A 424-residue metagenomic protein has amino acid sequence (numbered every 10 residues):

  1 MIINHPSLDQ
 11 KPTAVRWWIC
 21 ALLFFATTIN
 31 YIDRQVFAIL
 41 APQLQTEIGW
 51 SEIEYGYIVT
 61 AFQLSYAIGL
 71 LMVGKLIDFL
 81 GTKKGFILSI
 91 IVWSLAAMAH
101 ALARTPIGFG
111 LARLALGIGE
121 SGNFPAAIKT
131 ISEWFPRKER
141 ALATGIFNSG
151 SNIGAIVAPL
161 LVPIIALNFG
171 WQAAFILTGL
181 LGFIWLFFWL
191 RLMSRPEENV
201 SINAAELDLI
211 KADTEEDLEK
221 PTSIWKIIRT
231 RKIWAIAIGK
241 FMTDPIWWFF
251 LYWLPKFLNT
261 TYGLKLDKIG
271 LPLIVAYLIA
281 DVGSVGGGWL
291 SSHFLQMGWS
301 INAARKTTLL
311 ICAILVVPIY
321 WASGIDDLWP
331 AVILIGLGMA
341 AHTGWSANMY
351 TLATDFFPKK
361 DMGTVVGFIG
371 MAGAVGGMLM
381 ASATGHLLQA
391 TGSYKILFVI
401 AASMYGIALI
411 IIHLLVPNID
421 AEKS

Functional and structural regions predicted by a protein language model:
W18-E52, F250-P255: Extracytoplasmic
Q35, Q63-L71, A155-I156, Y277-D281 (+2 more regions): Residue-level signature of mid-helix packing/kink "hotspots" within the transmembrane helices of 12-pass Major
F37-A38, T230-G287, H342-S346, Y350 (+1 more regions): Extracytoplasmic gate region of multi-pass secondary transporters
G49, G81, L102-G108, G119 (+4 more regions): Helix-breaking motifs and short loop linkers at transmembrane-helix boundaries and internal kinks in secondary membrane
I68-I107: Conserved MFS/SLC helix-loop-helix module at the cytosolic interface between two early adjacent transmembrane helices
I91-R104, L310-D326: C-terminal ends and interior cores of transmembrane alpha-helices in multi-pass membrane transporters/permeases
A112-N152: Cytoplasmic helix-loop-helix junction between adjacent transmembrane helices in 12-TM secondary transporters
F147-V200: Helix-loop-helix hairpin linking two adjacent transmembrane segments in secondary transporters
